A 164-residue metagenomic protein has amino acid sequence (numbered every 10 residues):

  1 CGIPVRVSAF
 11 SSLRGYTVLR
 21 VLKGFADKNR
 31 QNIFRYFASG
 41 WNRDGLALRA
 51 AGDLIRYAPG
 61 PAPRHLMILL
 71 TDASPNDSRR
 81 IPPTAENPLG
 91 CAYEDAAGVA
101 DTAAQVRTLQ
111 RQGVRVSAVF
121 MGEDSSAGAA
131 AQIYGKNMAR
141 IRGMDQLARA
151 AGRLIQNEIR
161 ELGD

Functional and structural regions predicted by a protein language model:
C1-D164: Acidic, glycine-rich A-domain
